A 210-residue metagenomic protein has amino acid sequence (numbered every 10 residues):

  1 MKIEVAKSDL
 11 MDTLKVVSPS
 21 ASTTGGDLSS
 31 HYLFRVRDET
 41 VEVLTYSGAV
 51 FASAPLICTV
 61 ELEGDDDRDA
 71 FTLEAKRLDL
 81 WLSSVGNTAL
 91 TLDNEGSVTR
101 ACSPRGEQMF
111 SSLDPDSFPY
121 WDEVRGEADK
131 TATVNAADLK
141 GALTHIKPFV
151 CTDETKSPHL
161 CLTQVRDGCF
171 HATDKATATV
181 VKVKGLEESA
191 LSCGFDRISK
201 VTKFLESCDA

Functional and structural regions predicted by a protein language model:
M1-A210: Structural preference for solvent-exposed beta-strand-turn elements and adjacent flexible terminal/loop segments within
